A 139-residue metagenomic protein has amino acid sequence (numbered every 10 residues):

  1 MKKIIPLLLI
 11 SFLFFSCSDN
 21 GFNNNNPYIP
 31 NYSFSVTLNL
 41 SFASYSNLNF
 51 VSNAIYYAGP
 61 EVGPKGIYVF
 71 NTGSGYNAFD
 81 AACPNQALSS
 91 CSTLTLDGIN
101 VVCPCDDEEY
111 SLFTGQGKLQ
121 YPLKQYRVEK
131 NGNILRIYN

Functional and structural regions predicted by a protein language model:
M1, C17-D19: Short hydrophobic/aromatic-rich motifs at helix boundaries and adjacent loops
K2-L7: Sec-dependent signal peptide recognition, specifically the positively charged N-region followed immediately by
F12-S16: C-terminal motif of bacterial Sec signal peptides marking the signal peptidase cleavage site
N20-G98, E109-L112, R127-N139: N-terminal pre-ligand scaffold of iron-sulfur
D97-D107, G117-V128: Short cysteine/histidine-rich metal-coordination sites, predominantly Zn2+-binding motifs
